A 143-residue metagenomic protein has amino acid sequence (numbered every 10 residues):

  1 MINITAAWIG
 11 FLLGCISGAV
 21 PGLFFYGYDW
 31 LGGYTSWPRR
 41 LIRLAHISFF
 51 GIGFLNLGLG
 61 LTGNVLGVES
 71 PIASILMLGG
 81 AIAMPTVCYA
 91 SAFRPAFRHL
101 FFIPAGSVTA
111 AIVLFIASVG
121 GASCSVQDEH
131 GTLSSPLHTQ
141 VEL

Functional and structural regions predicted by a protein language model:
M1-H46, F50-L143: Polytopic transmembrane helical bundles with strong interfacial aromatic enrichment
